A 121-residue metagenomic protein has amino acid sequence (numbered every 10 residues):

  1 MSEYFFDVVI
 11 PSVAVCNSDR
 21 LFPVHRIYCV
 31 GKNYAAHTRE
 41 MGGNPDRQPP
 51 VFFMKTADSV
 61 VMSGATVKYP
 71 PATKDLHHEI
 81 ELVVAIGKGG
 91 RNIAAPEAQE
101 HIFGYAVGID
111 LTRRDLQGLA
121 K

Functional and structural regions predicted by a protein language model:
M1-K121: Catalytic-core "active-site belt" of small-molecule-metabolizing enzymes, emphasizing His/Asp/Glu-rich regions
